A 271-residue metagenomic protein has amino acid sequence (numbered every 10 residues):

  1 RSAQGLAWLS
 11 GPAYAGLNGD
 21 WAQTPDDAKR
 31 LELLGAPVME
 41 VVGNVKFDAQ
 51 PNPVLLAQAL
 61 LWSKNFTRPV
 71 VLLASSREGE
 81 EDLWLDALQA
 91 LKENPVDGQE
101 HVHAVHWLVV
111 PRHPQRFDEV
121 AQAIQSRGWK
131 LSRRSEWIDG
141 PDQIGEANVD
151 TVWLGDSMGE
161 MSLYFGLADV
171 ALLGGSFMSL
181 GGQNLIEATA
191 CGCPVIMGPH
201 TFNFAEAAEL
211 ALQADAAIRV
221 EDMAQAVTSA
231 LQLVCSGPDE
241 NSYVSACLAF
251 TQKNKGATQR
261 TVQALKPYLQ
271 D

Functional and structural regions predicted by a protein language model:
R1-D271: Nucleotide-activated sugar donor-binding and catalytic core shared by glycosyltransferases and related lipid-linked
